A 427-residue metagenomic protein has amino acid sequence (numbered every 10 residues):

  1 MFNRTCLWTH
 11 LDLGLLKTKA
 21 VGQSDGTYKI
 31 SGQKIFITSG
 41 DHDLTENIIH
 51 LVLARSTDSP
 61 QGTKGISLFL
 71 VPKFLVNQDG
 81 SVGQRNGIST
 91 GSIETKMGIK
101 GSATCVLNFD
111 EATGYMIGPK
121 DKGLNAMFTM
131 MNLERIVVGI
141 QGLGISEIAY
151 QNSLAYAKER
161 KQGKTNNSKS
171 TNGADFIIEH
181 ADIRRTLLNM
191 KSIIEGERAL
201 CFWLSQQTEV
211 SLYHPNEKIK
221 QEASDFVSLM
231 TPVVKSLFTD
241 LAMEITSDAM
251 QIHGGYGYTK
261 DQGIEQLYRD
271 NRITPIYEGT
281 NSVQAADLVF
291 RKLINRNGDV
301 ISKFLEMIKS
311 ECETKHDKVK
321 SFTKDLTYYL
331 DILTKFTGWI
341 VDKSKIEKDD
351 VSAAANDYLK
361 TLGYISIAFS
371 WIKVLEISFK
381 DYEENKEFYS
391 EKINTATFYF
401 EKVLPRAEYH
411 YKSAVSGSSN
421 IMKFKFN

Functional and structural regions predicted by a protein language model:
M1-G22, S205-S224, A242, T246 (+2 more regions): Internal maturation/activation junctions in enzymes
S31-S81: A short core secondary-structure module
F36, L75-G91, K96, A103-E134 (+2 more regions): A glycine-rich, basic-preceded beta-loop-alpha segment at the flavin cofactor/substrate interface of flavin-utilizing
I99, D225-K303, F398-I421, F426: Alpha-helix capping/hinge segments and adjacent helical runs
A126-V137, Q151-K191, S205-S228, C312-L326 (+2 more regions): Glycine-rich cofactor-pocket loops
N172-Q221, T259-E278, S282-V283, L288-N295: Acidic/histidine-rich catalytic neighborhood
N295, S310-N427: C-terminal amphipathic alpha-helical interaction region
